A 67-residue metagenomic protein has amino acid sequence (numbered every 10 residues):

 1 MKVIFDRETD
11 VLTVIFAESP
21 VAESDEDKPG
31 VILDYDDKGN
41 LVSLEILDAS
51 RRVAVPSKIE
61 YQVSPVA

Functional and structural regions predicted by a protein language model:
M1-A67: Small, basic N-terminal interaction modules of short regulatory proteins
